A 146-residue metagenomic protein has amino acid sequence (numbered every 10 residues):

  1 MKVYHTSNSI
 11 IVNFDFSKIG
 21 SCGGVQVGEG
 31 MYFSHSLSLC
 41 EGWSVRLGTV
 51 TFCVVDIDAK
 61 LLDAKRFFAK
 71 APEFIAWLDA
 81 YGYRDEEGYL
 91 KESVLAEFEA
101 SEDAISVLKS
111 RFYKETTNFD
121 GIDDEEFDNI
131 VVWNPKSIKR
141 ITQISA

Functional and structural regions predicted by a protein language model:
M1-Q26, S44-A146: Active-site and NAD+-binding cores of ADP-ribose-processing enzymes
V27-M31: Short active-site oxyanion
S34-S36, E41-G42: Extracellular glycan-interaction surfaces
